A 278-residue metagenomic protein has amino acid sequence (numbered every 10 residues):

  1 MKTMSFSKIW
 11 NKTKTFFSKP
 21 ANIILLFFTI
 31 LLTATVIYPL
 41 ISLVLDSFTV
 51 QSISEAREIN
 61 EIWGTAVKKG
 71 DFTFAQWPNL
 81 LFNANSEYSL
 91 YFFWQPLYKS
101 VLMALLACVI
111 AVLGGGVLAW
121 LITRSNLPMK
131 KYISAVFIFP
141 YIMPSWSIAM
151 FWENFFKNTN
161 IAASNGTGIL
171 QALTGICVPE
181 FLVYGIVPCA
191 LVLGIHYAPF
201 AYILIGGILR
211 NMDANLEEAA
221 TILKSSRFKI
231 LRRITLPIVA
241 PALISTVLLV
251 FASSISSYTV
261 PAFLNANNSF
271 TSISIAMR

Functional and structural regions predicted by a protein language model:
M1-F27: Transmembrane alpha-helical segments of polytopic membrane transport and secretion proteins
K8-T13, F72-N85: A short amphipathic helical element positioned immediately N-terminal to and/or at the very start of a transmembrane
P20-T65, P78, F82-L209, I238-T259 (+1 more regions): Membrane-water interface segments at the C-terminal ends of transmembrane alpha-helices in multi-pass inner-membrane
A66-F74, N268-S272: Extracytoplasmic catalytic/substrate-binding loops of multi-pass membrane glycan-assembly enzymes
F72-T73, I205-E218, R227: Transmembrane helix boundary and interhelical loop/hinge segments in multi-pass membrane proteins
L223-K224, P237: Glycine/proline-centered hinge or cleavage motifs at structural transition points of membrane proteins
T259-R278: Glycine-rich helix-loop "coupling/hinge" segments at transmembrane-helix boundaries in multipass transporters
